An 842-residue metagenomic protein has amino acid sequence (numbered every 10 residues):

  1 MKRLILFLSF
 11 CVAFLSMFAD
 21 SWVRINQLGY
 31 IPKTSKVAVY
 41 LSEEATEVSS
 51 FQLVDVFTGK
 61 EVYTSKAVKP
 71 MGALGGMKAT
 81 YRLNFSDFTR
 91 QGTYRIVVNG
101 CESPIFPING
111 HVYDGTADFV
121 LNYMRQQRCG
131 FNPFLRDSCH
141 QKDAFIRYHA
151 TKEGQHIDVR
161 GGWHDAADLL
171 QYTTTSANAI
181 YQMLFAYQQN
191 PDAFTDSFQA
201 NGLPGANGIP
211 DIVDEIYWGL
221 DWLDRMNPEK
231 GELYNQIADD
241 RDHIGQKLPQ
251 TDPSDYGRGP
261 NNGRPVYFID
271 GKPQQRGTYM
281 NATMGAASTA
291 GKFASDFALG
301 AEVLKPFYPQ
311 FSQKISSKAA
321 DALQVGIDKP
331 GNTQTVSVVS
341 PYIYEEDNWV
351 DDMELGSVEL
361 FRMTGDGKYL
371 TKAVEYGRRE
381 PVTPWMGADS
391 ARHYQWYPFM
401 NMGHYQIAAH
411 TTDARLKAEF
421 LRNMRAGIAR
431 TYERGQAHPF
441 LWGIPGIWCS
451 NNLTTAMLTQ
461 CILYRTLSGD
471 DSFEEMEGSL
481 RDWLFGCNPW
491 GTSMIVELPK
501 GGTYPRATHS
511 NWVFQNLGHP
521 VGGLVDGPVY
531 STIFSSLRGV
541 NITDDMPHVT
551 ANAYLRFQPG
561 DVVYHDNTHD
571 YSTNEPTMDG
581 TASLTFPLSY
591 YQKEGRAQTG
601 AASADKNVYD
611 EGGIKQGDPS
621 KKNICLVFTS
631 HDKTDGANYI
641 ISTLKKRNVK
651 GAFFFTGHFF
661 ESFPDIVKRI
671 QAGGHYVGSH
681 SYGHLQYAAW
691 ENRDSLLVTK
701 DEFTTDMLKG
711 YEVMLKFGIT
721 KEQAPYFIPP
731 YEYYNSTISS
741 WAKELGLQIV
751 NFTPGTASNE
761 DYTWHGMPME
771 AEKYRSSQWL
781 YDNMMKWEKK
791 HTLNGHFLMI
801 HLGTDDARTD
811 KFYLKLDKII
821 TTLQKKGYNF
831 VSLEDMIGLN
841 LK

Functional and structural regions predicted by a protein language model:
M1-D20: Bacterial Sec-dependent N-terminal signal peptides
Q27-P104, G110, R125-N178, F185-A186 (+6 more regions): Aromatic (Trp/Tyr) and acidic
T175, I180-Y187, L223-R225, Y234-N235 (+11 more regions): Structural recognition of the beta-strand scaffold that forms the well-ordered cores of secreted hydrolase catalytic
N201-I209: Acidic, glycine-anchored loop motifs typical of Ca2+
I212-I237: Carboxylate/His-rich catalytic cores and anion/metal-binding grooves
A290, A294-L304, S312-R362, A391-A408: Aromatic-lined, polymer-binding surfaces characteristic of secreted/periplasmic polysaccharide-degrading enzymes
A604-S695, K709-P725, T822: Active-site beta->alpha N-cap acidic-glycine motif
Y639, E661-D665, Q686-M799, G803-N829 (+1 more regions): Catalytic domains of cell-wall/extracellular-matrix polysaccharide-remodeling enzymes, centered on de-N-acetylation
